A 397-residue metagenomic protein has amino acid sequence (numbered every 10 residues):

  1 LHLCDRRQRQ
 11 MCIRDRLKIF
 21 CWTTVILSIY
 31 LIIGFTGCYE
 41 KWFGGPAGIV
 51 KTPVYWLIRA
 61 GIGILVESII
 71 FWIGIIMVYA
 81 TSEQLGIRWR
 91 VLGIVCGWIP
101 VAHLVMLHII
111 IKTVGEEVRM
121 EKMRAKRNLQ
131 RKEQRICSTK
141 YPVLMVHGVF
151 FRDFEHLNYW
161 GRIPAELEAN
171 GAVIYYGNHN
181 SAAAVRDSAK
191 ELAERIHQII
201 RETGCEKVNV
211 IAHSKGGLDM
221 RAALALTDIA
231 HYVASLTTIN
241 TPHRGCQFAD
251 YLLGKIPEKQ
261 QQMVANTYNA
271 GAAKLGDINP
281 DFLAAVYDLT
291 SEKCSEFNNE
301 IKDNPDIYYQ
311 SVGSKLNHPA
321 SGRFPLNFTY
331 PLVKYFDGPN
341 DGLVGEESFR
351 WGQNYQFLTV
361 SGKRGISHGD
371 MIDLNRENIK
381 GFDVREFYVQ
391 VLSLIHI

Functional and structural regions predicted by a protein language model:
H2-R9, I13, H396: Single conserved hydrophobic/aromatic residue that forms the stacking wall/gate of nucleotide- or nucleobase-binding
I33-I49, I73-Q84: Juxtamembrane "helix-exit" motif on the non-cytosolic side of transmembrane helices
L57-L65, L92-V95, D303-I395: C-terminal catalytic-base region of ester-bond hydrolases, centering on the histidine of the charge-relay
R90-H108: Hydrophobic, aromatic-rich membrane-embedded alpha-helical segments
H108-Y141: N-terminal signal-anchor transmembrane helix
R135-K207: Active-site catalytic motif of lipid deacylating hydrolases and related acyltransferases
H147, I174, K190-C294, D341: Serine-dependent carboxylesterase/thioesterase catalytic core of lipase-like alpha/beta-hydrolase/SGNH enzymes
F282-L316: A conserved mid-domain beta-alpha-beta active-site/ligand-binding segment of alpha/beta enzyme cores
